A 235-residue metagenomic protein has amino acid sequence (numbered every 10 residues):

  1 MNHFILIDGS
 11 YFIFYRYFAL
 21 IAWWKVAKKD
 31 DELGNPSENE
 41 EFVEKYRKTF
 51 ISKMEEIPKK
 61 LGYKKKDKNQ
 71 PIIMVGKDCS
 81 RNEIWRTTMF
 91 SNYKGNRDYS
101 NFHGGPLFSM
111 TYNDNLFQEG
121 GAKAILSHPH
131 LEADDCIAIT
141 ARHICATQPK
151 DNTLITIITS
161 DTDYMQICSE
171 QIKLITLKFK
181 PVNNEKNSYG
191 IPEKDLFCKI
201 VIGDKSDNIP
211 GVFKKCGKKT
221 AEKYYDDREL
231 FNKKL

Functional and structural regions predicted by a protein language model:
M1-F90, N152: Non-catalytic, usually N-terminal nucleic-acid engagement modules in DNA/RNA processing proteins
N2, K29-D30, D67-Q70, G95-L235: Extended two-metal-dependent nuclease catalytic cores across DNA- and RNA-processing enzymes
